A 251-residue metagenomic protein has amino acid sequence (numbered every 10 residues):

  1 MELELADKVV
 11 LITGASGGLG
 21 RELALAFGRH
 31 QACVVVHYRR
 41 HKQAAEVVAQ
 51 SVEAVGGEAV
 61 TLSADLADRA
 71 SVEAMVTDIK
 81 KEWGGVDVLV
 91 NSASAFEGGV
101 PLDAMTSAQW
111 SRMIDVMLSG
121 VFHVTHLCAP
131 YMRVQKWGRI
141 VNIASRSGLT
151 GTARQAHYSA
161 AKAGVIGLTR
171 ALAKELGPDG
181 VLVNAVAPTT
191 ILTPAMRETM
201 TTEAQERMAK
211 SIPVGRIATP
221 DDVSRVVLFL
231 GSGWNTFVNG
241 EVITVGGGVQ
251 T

Functional and structural regions predicted by a protein language model:
E4, F122-T125, W137, R216-V245 (+1 more regions): C-terminal substrate-recognition "lid" of short-chain dehydrogenase/reductases
V9, S16-G17: Conserved glycine-rich cofactor-binding loop
A32-E46: Conserved glycine-rich Rossmann-like NAD(P)H-binding loop of the short-chain dehydrogenase/reductase
V100-L102, T106-I114, I140, M208: Substrate-binding pocket helix/loop in short-chain dehydrogenase/reductase
T125, A161, T169: Active-site helix of classical SDR
S145: Residue(s) in the substrate-gating loop at a strand-loop-helix junction that position the organic substrate next
G177, L182, V238-G240: Short, small/polar-rich loop/turn modules that mediate ligand/substrate recognition or access, typified
